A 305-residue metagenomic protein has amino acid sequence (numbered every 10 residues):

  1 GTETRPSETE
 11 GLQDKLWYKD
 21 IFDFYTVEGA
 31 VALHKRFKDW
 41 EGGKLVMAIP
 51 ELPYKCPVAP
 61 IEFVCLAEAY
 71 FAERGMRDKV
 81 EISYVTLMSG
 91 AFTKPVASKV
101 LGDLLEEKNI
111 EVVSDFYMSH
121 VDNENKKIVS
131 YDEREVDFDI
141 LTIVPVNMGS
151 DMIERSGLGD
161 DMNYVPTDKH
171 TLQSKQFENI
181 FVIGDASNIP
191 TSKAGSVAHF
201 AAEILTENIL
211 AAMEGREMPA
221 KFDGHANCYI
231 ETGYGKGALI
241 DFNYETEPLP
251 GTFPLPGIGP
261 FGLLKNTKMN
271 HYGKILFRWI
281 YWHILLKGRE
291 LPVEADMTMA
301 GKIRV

Functional and structural regions predicted by a protein language model:
E3-E8, D14-E41, E135-F200, L210-A211: FAD-site-proximal beta/loop scaffold in flavoenzymes
T26-V80: Rossmann-like NAD(P)H-binding beta-loop-alpha module
V46-A48, K55-C56, F63-L66, Y70-F71 (+8 more regions): Residues forming the flavin
M47-A48, E81-S89, H225-T232: Extended hydrophobic secondary-structure segments that form protein cores and membrane-embedded regions
A72-Y164, E217-P219: A Rossmann-like FAD-binding core segment of flavoenzymes
N163-F181, T232-F253: FAD-binding beta-loop-beta segment adjacent to the flavin cofactor pocket
I183-T232, A238-D241: A conserved FAD-binding loop/helix module that cradles the flavin
L239-V305: C-terminal auxiliary extensions adjacent to catalytic cores
